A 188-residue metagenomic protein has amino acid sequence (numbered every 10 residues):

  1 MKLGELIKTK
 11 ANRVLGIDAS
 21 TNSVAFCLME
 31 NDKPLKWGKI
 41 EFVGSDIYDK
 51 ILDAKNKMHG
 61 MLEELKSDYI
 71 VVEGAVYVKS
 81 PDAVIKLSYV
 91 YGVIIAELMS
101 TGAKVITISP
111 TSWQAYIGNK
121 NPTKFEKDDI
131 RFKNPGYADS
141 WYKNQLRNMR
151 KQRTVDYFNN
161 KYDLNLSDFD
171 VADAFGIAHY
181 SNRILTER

Functional and structural regions predicted by a protein language model:
M1-R188: Phosphate- and other anionic-substrate recognition elements at nucleic-acid/protein interfaces
